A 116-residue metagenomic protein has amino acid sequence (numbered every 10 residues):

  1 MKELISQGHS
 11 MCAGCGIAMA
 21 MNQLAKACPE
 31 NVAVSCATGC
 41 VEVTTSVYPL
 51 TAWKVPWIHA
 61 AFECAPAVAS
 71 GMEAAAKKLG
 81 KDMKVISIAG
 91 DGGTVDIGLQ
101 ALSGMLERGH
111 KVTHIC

Functional and structural regions predicted by a protein language model:
M1-I115: Cofactor-binding active-site loop characterized by glycine-rich and histidine/acidic residues
